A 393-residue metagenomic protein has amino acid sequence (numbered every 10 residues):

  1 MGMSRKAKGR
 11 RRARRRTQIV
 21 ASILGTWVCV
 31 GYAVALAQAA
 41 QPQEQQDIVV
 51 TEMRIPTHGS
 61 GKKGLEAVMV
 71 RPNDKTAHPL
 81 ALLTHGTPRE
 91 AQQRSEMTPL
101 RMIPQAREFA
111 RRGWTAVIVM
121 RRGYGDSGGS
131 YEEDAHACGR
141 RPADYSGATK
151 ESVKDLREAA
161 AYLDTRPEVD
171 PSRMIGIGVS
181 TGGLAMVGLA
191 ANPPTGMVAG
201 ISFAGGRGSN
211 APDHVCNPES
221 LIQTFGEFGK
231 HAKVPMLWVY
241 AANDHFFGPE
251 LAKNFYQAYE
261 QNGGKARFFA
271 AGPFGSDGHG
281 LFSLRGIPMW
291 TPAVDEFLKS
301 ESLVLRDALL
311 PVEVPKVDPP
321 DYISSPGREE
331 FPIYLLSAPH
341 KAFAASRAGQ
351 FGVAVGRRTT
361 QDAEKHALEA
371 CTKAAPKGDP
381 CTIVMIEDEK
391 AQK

Functional and structural regions predicted by a protein language model:
Q41-T76: N-terminal cap/lid segment of alpha/beta-hydrolase-fold proteins
T76-H78, T87-G128, N210, F246: Short substrate-entry loop that stabilizes the transition state in hydrolases
D134-P167: Alpha/beta-hydrolase active-site loop
E168-V179: Alpha/beta-hydrolase fold nucleophile elbow
G178-G188: Glycine-rich nucleophile elbow surrounding the catalytic serine of serine-hydrolase chemistry
A199, G205-R267: The feature captures the conserved acid-bearing segment of alpha/beta-hydrolase catalytic domains
P235, A271, R285, V304-K393: Secreted/extracellular ectodomain signature
Q261-P315: C-terminal catalytic histidine-bearing segment of alpha/beta-hydrolase fold enzymes
